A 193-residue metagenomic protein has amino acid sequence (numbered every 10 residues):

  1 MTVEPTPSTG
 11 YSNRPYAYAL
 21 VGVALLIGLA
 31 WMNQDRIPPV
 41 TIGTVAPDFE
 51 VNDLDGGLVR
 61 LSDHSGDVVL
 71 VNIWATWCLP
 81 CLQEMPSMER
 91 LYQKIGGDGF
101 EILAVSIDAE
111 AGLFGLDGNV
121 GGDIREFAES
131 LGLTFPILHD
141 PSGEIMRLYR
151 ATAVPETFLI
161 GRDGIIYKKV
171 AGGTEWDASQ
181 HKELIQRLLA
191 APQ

Functional and structural regions predicted by a protein language model:
M1-E50: N-terminal targeting signals for export/organelle localization
A46-P47, V69, V154-E156: Short loop/turn microsegments at loop-to-beta-strand junctions
L61-L82: Short active-site neighborhood of thiol/selenol oxidoreductases, capturing the structured segment around
L70-N72, A104-S106, L159: Hydrophobic beta-strand core positions in alpha/beta domains
Q83-L131, P141-R147, E183: Structural microenvironment flanking redox-active thiols in thiol-disulfide oxidoreductases
F127-F135, H139-L188: Thiol/disulfide oxidoreductase modules built on the thioredoxin-like
